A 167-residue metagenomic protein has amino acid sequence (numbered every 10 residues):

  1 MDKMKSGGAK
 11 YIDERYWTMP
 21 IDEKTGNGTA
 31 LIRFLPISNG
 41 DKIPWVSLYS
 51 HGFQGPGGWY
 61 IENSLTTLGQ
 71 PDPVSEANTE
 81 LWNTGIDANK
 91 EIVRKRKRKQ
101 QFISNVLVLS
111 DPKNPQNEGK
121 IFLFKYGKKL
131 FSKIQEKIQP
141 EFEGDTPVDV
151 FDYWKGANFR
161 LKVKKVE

Functional and structural regions predicted by a protein language model:
M1-V150: OB-fold ssDNA-binding interfaces and closely related basic DNA-contact patches used across DNA replication/repair
K162-E167: Short, charged beta-turn/beta-strand-edge "cap" motif at the junction between a beta-strand and an adjacent loop
